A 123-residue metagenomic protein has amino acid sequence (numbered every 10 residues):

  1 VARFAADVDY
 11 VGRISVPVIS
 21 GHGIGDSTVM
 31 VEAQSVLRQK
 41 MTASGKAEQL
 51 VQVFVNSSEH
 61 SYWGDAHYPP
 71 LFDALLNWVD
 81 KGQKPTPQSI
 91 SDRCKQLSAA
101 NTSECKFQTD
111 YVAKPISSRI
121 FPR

Functional and structural regions predicted by a protein language model:
V1-R123: C-terminal His-loop and adjacent cap/lid subdomain of alpha/beta-hydrolase
